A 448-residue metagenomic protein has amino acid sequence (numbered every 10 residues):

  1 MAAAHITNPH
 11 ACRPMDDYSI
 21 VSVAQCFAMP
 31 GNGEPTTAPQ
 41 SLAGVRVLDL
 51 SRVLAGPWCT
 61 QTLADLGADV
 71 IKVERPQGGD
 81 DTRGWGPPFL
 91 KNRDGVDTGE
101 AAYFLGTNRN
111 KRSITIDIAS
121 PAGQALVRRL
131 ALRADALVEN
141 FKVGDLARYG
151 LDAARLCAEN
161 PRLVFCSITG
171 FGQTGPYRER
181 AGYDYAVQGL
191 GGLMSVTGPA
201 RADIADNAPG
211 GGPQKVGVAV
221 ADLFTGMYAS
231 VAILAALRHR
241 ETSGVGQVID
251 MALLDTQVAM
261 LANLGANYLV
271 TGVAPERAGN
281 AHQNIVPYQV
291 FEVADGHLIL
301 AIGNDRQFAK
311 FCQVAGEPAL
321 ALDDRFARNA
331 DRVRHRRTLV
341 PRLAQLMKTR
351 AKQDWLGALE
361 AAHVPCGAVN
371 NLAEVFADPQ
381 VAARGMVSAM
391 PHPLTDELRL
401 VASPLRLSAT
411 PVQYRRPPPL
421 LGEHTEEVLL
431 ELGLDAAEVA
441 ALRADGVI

Functional and structural regions predicted by a protein language model:
D17-A232, A236-T242, L420, E426-I448: N-terminal helix-loop segment corresponding to the beta1-alpha1 unit of nucleotide/adenylate-binding folds
P30, A327, T395-A441: Flexible, small-/acidic-enriched active-site or ligand-binding loops
V70-V73, E360-E374, D435-A440: Short, well-structured beta-strand/strand-turn elements
P199-R201, G226-G246, A259-T271, C312-A319: Oxidoreductase and adenylate-handling cofactor-binding alpha/beta cores
P213-F224, G246-V248, A278-H282, V286-Y288 (+3 more regions): A short glycine-threonine-serine/GTX helix/turn-capping micro-motif
A281-A362, C366: Aromatic-enriched alpha-helical interface/lid elements that frame and gate functional surfaces
A361-R415: A glycine-rich dinucleotide-binding beta-alpha-beta segment and adjacent secondary-structure elements that constitute
